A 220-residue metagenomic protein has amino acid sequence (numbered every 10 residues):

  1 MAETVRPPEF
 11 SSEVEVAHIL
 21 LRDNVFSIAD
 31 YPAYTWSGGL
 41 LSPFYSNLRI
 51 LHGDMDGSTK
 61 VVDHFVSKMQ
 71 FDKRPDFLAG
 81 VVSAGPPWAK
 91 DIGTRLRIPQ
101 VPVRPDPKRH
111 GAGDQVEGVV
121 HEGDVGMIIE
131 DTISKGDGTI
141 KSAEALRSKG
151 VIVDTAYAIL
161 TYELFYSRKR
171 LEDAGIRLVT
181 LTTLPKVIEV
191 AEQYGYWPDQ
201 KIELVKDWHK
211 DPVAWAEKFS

Functional and structural regions predicted by a protein language model:
M1-S220: PRPP-associated nucleotide enzymes
